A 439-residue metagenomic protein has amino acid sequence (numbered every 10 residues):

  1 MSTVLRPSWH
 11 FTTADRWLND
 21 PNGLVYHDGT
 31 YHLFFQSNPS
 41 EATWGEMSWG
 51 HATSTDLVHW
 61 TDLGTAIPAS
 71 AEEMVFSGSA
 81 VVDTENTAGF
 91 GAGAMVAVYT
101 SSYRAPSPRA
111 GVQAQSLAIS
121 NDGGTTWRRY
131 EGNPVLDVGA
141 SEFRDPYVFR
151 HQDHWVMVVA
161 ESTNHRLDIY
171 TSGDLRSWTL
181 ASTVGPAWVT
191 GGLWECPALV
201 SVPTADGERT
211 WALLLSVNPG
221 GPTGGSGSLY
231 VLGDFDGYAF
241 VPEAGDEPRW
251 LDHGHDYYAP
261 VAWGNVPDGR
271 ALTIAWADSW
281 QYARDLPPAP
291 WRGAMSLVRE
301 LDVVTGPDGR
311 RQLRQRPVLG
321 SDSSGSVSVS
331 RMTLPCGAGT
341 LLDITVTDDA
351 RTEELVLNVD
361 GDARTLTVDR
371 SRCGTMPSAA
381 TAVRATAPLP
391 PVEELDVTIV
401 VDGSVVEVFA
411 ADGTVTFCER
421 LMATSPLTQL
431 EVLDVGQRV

Functional and structural regions predicted by a protein language model:
M1-D145, F149-W194, P203-H253, D268 (+4 more regions): Beta-rich carbohydrate-recognition and catalytic domains
D206, L232-V439: Beta-rich accessory regions
